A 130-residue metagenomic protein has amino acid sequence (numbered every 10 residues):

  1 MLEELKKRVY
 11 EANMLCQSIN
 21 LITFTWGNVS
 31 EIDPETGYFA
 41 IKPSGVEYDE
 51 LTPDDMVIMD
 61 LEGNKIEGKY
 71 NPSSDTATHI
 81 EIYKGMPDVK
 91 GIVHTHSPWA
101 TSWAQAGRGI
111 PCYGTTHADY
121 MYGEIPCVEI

Functional and structural regions predicted by a protein language model:
M1-I130: Glycine-rich flexible loops
